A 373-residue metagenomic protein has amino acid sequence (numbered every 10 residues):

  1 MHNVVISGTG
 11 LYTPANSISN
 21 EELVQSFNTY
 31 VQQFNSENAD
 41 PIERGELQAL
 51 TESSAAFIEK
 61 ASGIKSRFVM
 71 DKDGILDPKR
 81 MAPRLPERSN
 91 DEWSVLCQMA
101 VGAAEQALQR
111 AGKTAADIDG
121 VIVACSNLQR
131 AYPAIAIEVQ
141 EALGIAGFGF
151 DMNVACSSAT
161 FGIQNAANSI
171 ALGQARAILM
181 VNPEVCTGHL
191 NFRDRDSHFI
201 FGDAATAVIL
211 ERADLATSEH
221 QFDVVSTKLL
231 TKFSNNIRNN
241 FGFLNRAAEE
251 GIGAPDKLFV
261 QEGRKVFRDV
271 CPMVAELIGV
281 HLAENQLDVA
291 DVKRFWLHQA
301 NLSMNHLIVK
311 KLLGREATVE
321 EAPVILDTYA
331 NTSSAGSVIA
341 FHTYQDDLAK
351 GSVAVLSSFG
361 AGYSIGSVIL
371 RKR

Functional and structural regions predicted by a protein language model:
M1-W93, D194-R268, P272, E276 (+1 more regions): Condensing-enzyme catalytic core mediating Claisen C-C bond formation in acyl metabolism
I6, L50, S54-V154, L282-N305: Conserved beta-ketoacyl condensing-enzyme motif
S7, A124, N153, I178-E184 (+2 more regions): Short beta-strand segments
S17-I18, Y132-I135, I163-Q164, H189-R195 (+2 more regions): Short acidic, glycine/serine/threonine-rich loops at helix termini
C97, V101, L108, N127-L128 (+4 more regions): Claisen-condensing/thiolase-fold acyl-transfer catalytic domains that form or cleave C-C bonds in fatty acid
Q174-A205: Flexible, glycine-rich active-site loops centered on histidine and acidic residues that chelate a metal or position
N182-P183, G188-L190, K232-N239, N301-L302: Acyl-CoA/ACP chain-elongation machinery
